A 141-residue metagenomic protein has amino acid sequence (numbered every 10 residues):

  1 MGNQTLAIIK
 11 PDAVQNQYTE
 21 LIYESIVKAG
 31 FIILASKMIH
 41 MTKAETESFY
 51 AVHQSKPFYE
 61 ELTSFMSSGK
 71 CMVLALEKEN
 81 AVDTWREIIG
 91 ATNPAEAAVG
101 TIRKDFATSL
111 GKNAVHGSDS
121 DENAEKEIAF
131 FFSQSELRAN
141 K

Functional and structural regions predicted by a protein language model:
M1-K141: Non-catalytic terminal and connector segments of soluble metabolic enzymes
